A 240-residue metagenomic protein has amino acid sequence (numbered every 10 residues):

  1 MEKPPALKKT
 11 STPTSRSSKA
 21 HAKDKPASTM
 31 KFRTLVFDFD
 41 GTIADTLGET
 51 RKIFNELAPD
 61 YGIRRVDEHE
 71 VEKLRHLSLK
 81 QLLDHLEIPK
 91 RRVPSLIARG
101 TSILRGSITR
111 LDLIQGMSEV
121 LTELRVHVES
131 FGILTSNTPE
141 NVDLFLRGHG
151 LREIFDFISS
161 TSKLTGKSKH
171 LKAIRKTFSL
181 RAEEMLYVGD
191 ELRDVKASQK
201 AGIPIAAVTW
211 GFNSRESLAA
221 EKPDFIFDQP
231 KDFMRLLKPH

Functional and structural regions predicted by a protein language model:
M1-F37: Non-catalytic pre-domain segments flanking phosphatase-related domains
M30-S118, R125: N-terminal helical cap/lid subdomain that shapes the substrate entry/recognition surface in HAD-like hydrolases
T34, S168-V195: Conserved Lys-Pro-Asp/Glu-containing loop-to-beta segment of HAD-superfamily phosphomonoesterases, centered on
R64, P89, L151-D156, R181 (+1 more regions): Conserved H-loop
E70-V71, R152-T165: A short, structured active-site edge motif that brings together acidic residues
G106-I133, P139-D143, S168-K169: Short, acidic loop-to-helix structural element flanking the phosphoryl-transfer center in phosphate-processing enzymes
S118-V126, R175, V195-Q199: Surface-exposed amphipathic alpha-helices with a cationic face
Y187-D228: Acidic, Mg2+-coordinating phosphoryl-transfer loop and its flanking beta/alpha structural elements, shared across
